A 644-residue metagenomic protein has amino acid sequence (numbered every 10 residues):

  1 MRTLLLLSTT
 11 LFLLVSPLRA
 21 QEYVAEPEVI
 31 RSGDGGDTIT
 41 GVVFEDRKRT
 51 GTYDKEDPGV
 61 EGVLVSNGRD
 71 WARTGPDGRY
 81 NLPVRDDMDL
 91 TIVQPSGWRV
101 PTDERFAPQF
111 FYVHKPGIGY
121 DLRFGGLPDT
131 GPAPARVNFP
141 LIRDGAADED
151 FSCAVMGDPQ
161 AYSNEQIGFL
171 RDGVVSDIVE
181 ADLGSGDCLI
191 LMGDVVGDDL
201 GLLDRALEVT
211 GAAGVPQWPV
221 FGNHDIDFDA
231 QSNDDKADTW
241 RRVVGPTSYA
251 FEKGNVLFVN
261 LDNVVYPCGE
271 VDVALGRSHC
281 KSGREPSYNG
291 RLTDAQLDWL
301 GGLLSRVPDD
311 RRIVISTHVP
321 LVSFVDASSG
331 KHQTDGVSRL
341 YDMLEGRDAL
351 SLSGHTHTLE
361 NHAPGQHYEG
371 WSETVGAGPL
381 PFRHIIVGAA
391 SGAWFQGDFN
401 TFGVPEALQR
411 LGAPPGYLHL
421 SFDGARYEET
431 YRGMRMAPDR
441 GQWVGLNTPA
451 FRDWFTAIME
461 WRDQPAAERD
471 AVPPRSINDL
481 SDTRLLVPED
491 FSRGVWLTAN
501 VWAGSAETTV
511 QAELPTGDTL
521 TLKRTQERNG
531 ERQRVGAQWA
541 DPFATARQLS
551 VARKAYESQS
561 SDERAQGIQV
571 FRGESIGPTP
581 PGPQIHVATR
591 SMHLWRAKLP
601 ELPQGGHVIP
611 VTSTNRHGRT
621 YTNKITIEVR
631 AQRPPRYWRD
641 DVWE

Functional and structural regions predicted by a protein language model:
V24-A25, R31-T38, G117-D204, E644: N-terminal active-site segment of His-dependent metallophosphoesterases
I39-E45, G78, F139: A short, amphipathic beta-strand motif
Y53, G59, R69-P83: Short, acidic Ser/Thr/Gly-rich low-complexity loop/linker segments typical of extracellular and cell-surface proteins
R69-W71, D86-K115: A short, solvent-exposed beta-strand micro-motif common in secreted/extracellular proteins
Q109-G119, R123-D129, L200-V307, D335-L352 (+2 more regions): Extended active-site neighborhood of metal-dependent phosphoesterases/phosphodiesterases
P140-A146, P159-A161, R241-S328, M434-V472: Conserved catalytic scaffold of divalent metal-dependent phosphoesterases
E373-G504, T508-L514, K598, I609-P610 (+1 more regions): Binuclear metal-dependent phosphoesterase catalytic core
P449, A467, A471-E644: Long, low-complexity serine/threonine/glycine- and acidic-rich segments characteristic of extracellular
